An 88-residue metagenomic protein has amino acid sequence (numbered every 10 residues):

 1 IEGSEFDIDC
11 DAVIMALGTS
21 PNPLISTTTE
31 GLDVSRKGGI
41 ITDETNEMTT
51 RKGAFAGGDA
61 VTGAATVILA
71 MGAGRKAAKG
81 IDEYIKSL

Functional and structural regions predicted by a protein language model:
I1-G63: FAD-site-proximal beta/loop scaffold in flavoenzymes
A60-L88: A conserved FAD-binding loop/helix module that cradles the flavin
